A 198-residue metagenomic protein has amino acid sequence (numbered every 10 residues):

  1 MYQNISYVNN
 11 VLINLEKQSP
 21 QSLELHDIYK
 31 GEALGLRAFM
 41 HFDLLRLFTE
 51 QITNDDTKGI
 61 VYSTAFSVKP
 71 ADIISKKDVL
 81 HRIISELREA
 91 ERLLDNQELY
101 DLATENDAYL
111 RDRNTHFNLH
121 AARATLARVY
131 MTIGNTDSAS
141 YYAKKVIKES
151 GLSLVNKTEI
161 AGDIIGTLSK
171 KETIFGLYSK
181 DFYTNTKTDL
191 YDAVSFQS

Functional and structural regions predicted by a protein language model:
M1-F48, I74-S75, L94: Conserved, well-structured interaction surfaces
I28, G35, T57, I74 (+3 more regions): Residue signature of alpha-solenoid helical repeat architecture, marking inter-repeat boundaries and helix-start
Y29, L36, D43, N118-H120 (+2 more regions): "A position-specific structural signal for the A-helix of alpha-solenoid helical repeats
L45-I52, E98, T132-N135: Short coil/turn linking the two alpha-helices of tandem helical-hairpin repeats
H116, S138-S198: Hydrophobic-face positions in mid-chain alpha helices that act as interaction patches
